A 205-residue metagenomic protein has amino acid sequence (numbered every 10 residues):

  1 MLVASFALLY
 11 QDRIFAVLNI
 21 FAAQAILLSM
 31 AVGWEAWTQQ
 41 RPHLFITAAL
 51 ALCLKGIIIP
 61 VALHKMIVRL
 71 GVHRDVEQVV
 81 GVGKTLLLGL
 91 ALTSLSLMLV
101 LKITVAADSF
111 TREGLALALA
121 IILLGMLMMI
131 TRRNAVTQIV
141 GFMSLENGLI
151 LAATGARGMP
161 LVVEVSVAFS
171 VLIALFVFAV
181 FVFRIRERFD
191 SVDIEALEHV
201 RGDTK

Functional and structural regions predicted by a protein language model:
M1-K205: Alpha-helical transmembrane segments of multi-pass membrane proteins predominantly involved in bioenergetics
